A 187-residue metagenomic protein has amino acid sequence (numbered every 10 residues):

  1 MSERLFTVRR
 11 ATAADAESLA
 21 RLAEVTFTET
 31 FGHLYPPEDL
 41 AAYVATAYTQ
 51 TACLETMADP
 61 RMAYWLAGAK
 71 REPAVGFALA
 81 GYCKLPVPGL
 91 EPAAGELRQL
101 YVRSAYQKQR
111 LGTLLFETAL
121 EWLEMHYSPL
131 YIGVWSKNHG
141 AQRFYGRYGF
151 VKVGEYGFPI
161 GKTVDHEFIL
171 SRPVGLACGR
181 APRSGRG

Functional and structural regions predicted by a protein language model:
M1-R4: Acyl-donor-binding surface of acyltransferase catalytic domains
F6, R10-A16, R21-L34, A41-S104 (+3 more regions): Acetyl-CoA-dependent GNAT
L34, E91, Q109-R110, V164: Non-catalytic, surface-exposed connector residues within folded enzymatic/regulatory domains
D39-A41, S136: Short histidine/acidic/glycine/proline-rich micro-motifs that form metal- and phosphate-coordinating active-site loops
W65, E91-G95, S128-Q142, G146-Y148 (+1 more regions): C-terminal "cap" of GNAT-fold acetyltransferases
Q99-E117, S136-R143, R147-Y148: Conserved glycine-rich acetyl-CoA-binding loop
Q109, M125-S128: Short coil/turn segments at alpha/beta junctions that flank glycine-rich nucleotide-binding fingerprints
